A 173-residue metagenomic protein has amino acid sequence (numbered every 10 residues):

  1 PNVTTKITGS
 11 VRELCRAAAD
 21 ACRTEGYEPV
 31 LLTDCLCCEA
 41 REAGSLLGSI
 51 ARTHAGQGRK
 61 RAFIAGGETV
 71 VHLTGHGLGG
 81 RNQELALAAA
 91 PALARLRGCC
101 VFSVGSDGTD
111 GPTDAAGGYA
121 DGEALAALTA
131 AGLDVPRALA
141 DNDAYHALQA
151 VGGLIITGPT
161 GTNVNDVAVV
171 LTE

Functional and structural regions predicted by a protein language model:
P1-L85, P91, R95: A glycine- and small/hydrophobic-rich beta-loop-beta segment that serves as a flexible "lid/hinge" or phosphate-binding
L87-E173: Internal helix-turn-beta structural module
